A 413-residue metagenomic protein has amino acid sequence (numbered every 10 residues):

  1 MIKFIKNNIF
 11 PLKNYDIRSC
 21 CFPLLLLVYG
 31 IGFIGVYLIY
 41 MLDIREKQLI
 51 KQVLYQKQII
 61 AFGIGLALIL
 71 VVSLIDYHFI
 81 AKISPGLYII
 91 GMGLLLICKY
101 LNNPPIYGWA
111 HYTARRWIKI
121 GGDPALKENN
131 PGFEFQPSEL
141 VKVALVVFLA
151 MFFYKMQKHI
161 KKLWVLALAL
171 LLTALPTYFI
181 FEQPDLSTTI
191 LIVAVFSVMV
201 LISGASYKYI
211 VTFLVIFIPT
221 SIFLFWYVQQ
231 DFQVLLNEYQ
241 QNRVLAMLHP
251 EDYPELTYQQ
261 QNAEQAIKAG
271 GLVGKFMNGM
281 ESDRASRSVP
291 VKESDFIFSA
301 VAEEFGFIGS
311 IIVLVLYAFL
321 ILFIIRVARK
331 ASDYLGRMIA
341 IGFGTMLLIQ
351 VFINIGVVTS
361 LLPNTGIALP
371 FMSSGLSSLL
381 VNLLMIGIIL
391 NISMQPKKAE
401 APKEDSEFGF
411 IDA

Functional and structural regions predicted by a protein language model:
I2-L26, Y37-L38, I44-Q183, I355-P370 (+3 more regions): Membrane-helix boundary/helix-loop-helix interface segments in multi-pass membrane proteins
M92, A169, L175, Y209-L224: Hydrophobic alpha-helical membrane-interfacial segments at the cytosolic entry of transmembrane helices
G108-P131, T212-I311, Y334-L335: Hydrophobic, glycine- and aromatic-enriched re-entrant/interface helices and adjoining loop segments
V146, A150, A318-I321, I325 (+4 more regions): Alpha-helical transmembrane segments of polytopic integral membrane proteins, especially the permease/helical cores
A167-A205, Y227-F232, A302-G309: Helix-loop-helix junctions and helix-breaking kinks within/between transmembrane helices of multi-pass membrane
I190, V195-Y209, M280-G309, A368-L380: Interfacial segments of multi-pass membrane proteins
A194-V198, F213-P219, A340-L347: Small-residue-enriched core segments of transmembrane alpha-helices in multipass membrane transport and channel
R326-G366: Loop-to-helix entry and N-terminal half of a specific, functionally important transmembrane alpha helix in multi-pass
